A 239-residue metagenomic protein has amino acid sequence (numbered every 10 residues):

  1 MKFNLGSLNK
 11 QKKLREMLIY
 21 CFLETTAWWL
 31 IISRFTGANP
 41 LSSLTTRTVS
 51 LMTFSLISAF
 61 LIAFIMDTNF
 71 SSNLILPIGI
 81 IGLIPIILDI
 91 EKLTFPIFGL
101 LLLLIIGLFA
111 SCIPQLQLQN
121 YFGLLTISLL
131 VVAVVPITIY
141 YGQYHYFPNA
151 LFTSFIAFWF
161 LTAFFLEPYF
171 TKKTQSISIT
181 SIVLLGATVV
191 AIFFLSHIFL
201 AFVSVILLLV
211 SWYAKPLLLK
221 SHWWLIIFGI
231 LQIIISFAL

Functional and structural regions predicted by a protein language model:
M1-L101: N-terminal topogenic module of multi-pass integral membrane proteins
L5-I19, A63-L76, A110-L129, F170-V183 (+1 more regions): Interhelical loop and helix-boundary elements at the membrane-water interface of polytopic inner-membrane proteins
T26-T48, L83-G99, A133-T153, V189-L200 (+1 more regions): Helix-coil boundary and interhelical linker segments in multi-pass alpha-helical membrane proteins
T26-W29, P168, I182-L239: C-terminal transmembrane-bundle signature of multipass membrane proteins, characterized by strong activation on
S42-S43, S72-L74, L93-L101, Q119-G123 (+4 more regions): Short, aromatic-rich membrane-interface segments at the entry and exit of alpha-helical transmembrane domains
S50-L61, L102-P114, V131-A133, S154-L166 (+1 more regions): Alpha-helical transmembrane segments and their membrane-interface exit regions
L76-Y141: Intramembrane alpha-helical segments
I127-I177: Functional transmembrane core segments of multi-pass inner-membrane proteins
